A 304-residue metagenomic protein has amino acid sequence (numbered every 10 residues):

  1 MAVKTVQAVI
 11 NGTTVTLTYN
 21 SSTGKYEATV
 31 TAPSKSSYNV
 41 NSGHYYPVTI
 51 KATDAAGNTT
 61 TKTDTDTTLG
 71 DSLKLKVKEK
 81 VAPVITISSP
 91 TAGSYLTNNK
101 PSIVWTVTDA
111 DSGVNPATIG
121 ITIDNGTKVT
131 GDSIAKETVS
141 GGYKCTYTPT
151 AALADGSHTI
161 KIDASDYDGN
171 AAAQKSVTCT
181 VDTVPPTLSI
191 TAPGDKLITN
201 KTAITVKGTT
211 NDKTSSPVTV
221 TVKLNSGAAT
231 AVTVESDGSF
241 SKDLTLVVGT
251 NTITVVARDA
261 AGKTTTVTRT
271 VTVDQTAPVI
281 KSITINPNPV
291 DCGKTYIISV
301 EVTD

Functional and structural regions predicted by a protein language model:
M1-K4, D109-P116, N211-V220, D304: Extracellular acidic loop/turn motifs
G12-S22, T130-K136, A229-E235: Short, surface-exposed loop motifs enriched in S/T, G, D/E and P with embedded aromatic residues
S22-S34, E137-Y147, S236-S241: Aromatic sugar-binding surface patches on proteins that engage polysaccharides or sugar-phosphate polymers
P33-Y45, T150-S157, D243-T250: Surface-exposed, short loops/turns at beta-strand junctions within beta-sandwich domains
D54, D66-T86, S176-P186, R269-P278: Flexible, low-complexity linkers/stalks enriched in Thr/Pro that connect modular domains
G93-N99, D195-T202, N288-K294: Short, solvent-exposed loop/linker segments at the N-terminal edge of repeated beta-sheet extracellular domains
